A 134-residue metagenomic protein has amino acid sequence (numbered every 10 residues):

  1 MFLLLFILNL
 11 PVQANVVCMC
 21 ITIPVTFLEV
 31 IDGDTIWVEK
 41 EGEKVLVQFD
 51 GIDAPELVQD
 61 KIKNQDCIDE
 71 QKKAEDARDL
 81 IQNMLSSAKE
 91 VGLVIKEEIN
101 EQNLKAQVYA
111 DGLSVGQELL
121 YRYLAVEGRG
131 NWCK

Functional and structural regions predicted by a protein language model:
M1-L5: Sec-dependent signal peptide recognition, specifically the positively charged N-region followed immediately by
F6-K134: Small beta-barrel nucleic-acid-binding modules, primarily SNase/OB-fold domains and secondarily Tudor-like barrels
